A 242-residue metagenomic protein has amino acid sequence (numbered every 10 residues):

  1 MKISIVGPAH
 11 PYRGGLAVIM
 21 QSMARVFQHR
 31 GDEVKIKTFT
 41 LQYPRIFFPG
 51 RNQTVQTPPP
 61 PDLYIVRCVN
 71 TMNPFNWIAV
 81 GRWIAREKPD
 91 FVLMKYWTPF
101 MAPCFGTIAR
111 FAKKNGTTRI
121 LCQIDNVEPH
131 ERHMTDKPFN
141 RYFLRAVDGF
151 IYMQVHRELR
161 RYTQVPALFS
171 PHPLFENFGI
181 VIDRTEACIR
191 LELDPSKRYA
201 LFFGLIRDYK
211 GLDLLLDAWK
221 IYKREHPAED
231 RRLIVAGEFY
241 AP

Functional and structural regions predicted by a protein language model:
M1, K88, V181-Y199, R224-A228: Nucleotide-sugar donor-binding and catalytic loop/hinge architecture of NDP-sugar-dependent glycosyltransferases
G7-S22, W97-A102, E131, K210: A short, glycine/small-residue-rich beta-strand->loop->alpha-helix junction that serves as a flexible
F39-P44, D230-P242: Glycosyltransferase donor-sugar binding loop
Y64-T71, A79-P103, T118-L121: Short N-terminal targeting/anchoring amphipathic segment
W97-M101, T118-M134, G149: A short, histidine- and acid-enriched strand-loop-helix "catalytic/donor-clamping" loop that lines the nucleotide-sugar
R110-N115, H133-I151: Membrane-proximal helix-turn-helix segments that form the acceptor-binding/catalytic region of lipid-linked
R145-R184: Donor nucleotide-sugar binding/catalytic pocket of nucleotide-sugar-dependent glycosyltransferases
D194-K210, L216-W219, I234: Conserved donor-binding/catalytic core segment of Leloir-type glycosyltransferases
